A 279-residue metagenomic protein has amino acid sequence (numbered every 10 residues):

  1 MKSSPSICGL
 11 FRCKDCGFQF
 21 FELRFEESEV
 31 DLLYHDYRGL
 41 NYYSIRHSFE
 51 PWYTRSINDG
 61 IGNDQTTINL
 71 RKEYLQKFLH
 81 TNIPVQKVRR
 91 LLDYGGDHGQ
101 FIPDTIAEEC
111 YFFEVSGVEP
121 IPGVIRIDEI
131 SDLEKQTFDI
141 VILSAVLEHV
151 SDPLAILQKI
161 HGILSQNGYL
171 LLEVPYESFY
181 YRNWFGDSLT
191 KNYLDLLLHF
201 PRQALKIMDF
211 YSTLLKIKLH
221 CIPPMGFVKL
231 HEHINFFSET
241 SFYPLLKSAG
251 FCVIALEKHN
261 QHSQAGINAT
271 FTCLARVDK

Functional and structural regions predicted by a protein language model:
M1-Q136, I140-S144, L154-L157, E239 (+3 more regions): Conserved N-terminal segment of class I S-adenosyl-L-methionine
D15, S151-G162, Y169-D278: S-adenosyl-L-methionine-dependent methyltransferase catalytic module, highlighting the catalytic core
R89, N167-G168: Surface-exposed loop/turn positions
I102-P103, H161-S165: Surface-exposed amphipathic alpha-helices with a cationic face
R126, I140, N167, F227-L230: Preference for short coil/turn "hinge" residues that link or interrupt alpha-helices
A145, H149: A short His-aromatic
